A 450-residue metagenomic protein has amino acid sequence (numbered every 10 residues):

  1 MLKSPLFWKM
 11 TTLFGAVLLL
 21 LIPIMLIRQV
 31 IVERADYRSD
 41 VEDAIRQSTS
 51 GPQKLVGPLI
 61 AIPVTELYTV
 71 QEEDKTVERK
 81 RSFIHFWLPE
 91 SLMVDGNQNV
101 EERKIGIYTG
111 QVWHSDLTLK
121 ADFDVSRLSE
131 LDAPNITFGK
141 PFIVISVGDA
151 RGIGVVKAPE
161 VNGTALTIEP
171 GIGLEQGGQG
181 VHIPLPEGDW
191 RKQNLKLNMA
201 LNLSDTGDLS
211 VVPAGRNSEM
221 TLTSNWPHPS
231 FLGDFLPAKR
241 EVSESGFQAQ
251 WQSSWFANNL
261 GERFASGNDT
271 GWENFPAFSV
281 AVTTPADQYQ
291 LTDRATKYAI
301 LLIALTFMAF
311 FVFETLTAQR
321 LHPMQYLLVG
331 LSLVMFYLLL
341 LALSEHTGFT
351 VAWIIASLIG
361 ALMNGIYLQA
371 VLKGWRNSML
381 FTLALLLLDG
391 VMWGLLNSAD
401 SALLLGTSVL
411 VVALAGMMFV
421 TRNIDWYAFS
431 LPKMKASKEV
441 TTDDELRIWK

Functional and structural regions predicted by a protein language model:
L2-Q29: Hydrophobic alpha-helical transmembrane signal-anchor segments
F7-T11, K104-Q111, I183-D189, L291-L301: Membrane-entry segments of alpha-helical transmembrane domains in multi-pass membrane proteins
I24-R28, P285-A295, G394, S398: Glycine- and acidic
I27-G51: Alpha-helical transmembrane signal-anchor/signal-peptide segments
D36, D40, Q47, A61 (+1 more regions): Soluble non-transmembrane domains of integral membrane proteins
R46-Q71: Short extracytoplasmic
N274-I303, H322-P323: Cytosolic-side membrane-insertion boundary helix
I300-K450: Generic detector of multi-pass transmembrane helix bundles and their immediately adjacent loops in polytopic membrane
